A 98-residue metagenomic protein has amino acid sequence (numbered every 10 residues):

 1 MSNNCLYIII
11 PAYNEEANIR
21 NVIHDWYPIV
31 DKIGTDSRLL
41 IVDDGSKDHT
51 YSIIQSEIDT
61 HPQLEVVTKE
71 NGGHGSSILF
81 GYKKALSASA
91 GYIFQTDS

Functional and structural regions predicted by a protein language model:
M1-C5, I33: Extreme N-terminus of proteins, especially the signal/transit-peptide cleavage junction and the first residues
C5-Y7, R38: Cell-envelope/extracellular polymer assembly enzymes that use nucleotide-activated donors
I10-A12, D43: Short beta-strand/turn micro-motifs composed of small residues that flank or help shape donor/cofactor-binding pockets
E15-N18, S46, H74: Donor nucleotide-sugar binding loop of glycosyltransferases
E15-V30: Short, well-formed alpha-helical segments that are part of the catalytic scaffolds of diverse glycosyltransferases
S37-L40, Y51-A88: Conserved donor nucleotide-binding strand/loop of the catalytic core
D43-D44, D48-H49: Acidic ATP/Mg2+-coordinating residue in the GHKL
A90-S98: Short beta-strand-to-loop acidic/aromatic patch adjacent to the donor-nucleotide binding site
